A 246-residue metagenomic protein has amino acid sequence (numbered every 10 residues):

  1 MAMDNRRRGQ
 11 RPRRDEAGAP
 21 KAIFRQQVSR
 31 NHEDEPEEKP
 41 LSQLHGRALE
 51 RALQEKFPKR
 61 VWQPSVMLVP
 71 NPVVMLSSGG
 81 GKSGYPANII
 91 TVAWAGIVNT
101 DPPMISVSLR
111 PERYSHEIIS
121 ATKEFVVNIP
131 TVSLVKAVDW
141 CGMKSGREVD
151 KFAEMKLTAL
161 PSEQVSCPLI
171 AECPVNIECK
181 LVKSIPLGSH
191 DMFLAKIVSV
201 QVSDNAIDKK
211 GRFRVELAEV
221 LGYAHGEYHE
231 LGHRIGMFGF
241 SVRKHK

Functional and structural regions predicted by a protein language model:
A2-K246: Basic, polyanion-binding surface patches
